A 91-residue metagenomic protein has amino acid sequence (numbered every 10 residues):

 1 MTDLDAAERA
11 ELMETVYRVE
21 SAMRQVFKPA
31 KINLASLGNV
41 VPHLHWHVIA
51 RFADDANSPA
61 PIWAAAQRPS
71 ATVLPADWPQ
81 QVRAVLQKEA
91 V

Functional and structural regions predicted by a protein language model:
M1-V91: HIT superfamily nucleotide-processing domains
